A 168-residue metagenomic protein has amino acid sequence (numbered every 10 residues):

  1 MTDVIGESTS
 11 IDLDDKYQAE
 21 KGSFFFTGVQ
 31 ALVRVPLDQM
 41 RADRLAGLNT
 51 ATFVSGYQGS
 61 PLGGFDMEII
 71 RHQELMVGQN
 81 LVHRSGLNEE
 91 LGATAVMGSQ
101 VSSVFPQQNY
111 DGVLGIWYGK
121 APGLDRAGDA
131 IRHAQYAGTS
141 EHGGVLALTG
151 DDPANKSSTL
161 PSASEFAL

Functional and structural regions predicted by a protein language model:
M1-L168: Thiamine diphosphate
